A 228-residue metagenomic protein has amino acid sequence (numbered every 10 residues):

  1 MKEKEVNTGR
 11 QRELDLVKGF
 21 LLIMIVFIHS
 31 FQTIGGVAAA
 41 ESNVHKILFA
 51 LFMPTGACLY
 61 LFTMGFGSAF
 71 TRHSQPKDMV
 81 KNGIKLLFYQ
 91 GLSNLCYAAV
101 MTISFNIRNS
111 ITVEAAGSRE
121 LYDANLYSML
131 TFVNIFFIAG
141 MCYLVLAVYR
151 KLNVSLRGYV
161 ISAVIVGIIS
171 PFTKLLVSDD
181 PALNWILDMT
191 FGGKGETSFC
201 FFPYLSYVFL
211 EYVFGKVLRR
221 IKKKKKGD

Functional and structural regions predicted by a protein language model:
M1-D228: Alpha-helical transmembrane segments and their immediate juxtamembrane cytosolic regions
